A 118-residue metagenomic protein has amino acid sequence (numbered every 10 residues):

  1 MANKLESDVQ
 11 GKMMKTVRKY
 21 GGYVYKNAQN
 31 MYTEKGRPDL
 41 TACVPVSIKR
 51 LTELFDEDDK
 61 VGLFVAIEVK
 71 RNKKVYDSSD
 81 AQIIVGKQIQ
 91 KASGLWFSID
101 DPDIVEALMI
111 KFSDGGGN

Functional and structural regions predicted by a protein language model:
M1-N118: Catalytic phosphate/metal-binding cores of nucleic-acid and nucleotide-processing enzymes, i.e., regions that mediate
